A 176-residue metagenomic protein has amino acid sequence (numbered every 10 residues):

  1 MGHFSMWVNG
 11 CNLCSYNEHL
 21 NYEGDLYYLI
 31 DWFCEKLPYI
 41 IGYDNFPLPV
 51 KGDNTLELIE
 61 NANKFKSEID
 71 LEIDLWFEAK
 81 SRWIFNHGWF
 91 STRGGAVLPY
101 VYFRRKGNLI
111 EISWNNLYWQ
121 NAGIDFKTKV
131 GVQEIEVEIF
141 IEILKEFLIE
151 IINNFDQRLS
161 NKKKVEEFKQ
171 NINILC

Functional and structural regions predicted by a protein language model:
M1-C176: Preference for intrinsically disordered or flexible, low-complexity segments and adjacent hinge/connector residues
